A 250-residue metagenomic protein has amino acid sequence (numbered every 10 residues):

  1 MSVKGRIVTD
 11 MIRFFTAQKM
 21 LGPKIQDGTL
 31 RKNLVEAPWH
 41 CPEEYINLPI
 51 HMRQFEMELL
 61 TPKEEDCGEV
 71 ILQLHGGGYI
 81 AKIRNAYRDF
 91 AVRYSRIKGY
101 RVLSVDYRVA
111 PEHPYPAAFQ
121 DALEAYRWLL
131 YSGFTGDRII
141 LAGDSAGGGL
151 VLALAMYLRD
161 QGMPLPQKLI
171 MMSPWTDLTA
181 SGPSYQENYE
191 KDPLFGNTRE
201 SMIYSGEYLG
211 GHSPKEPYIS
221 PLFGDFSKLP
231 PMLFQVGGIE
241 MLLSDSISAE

Functional and structural regions predicted by a protein language model:
M1-E65: A glycine/proline-hinged amphipathic helix-loop "lid/cap" segment that gates access to hydrophobic ligand pockets
H51-E250: Alpha/beta-hydrolase superfamily serine-hydrolase fold, recognizing
